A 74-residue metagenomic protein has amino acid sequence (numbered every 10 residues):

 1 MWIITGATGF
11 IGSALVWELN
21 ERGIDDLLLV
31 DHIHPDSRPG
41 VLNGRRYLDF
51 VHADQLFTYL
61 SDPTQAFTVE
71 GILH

Functional and structural regions predicted by a protein language model:
M1-H74: N-terminal Rossmann-like NAD(P)+-binding domain of SDR-like oxidoreductases, especially those catalyzing
